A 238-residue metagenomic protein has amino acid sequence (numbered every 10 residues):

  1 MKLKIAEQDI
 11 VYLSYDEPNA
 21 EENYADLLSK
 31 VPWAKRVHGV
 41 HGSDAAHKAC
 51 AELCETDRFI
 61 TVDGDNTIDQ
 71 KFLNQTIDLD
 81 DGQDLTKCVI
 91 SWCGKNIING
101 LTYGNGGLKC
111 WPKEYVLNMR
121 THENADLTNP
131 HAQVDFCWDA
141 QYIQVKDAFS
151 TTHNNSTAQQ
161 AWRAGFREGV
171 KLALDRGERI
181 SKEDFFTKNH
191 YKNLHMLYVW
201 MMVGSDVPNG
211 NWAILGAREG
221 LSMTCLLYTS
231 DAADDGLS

Functional and structural regions predicted by a protein language model:
M1-E52: N-terminal anchoring/stem segment of glycosyltransferases
E21-E22, Q70-L73: Short glycine-/acidic-enriched loop or helix-start segments at secondary-structure transitions that form or flank
F59: Short aromatic/hydrophobic "clamp" motif used to bind/position activated sugar donors
D63-T67: The conserved acidic donor/metal-binding loop of glycosyltransferases
L73-A173: Conserved catalytic core of nucleotide-sugar-dependent glycosyltransferases
A173, G177-D206, N211: Phosphate/pyrophosphate-binding loops and the adjoining catalytic core of nucleotide-dependent enzymes
Y228-A233: Conserved small/polar residues in nucleotide/adenosyl-binding loops
